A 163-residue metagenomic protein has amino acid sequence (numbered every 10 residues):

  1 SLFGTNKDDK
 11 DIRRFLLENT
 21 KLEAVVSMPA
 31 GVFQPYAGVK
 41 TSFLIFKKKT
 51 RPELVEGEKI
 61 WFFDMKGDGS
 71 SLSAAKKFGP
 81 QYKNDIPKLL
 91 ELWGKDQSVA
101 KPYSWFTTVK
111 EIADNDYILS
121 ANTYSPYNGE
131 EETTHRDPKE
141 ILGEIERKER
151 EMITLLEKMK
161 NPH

Functional and structural regions predicted by a protein language model:
S1-H163: A conserved structural/catalytic subdomain of Rossmann-like adenosyl-cofactor enzymes
